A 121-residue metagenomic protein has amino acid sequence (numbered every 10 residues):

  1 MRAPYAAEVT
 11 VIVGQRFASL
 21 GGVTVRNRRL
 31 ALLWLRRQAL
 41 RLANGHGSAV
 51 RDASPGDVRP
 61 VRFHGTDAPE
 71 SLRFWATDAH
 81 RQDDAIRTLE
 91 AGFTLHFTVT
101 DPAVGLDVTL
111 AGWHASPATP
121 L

Functional and structural regions predicted by a protein language model:
M1-S19: Short aromatic-glycine-(Arg/Gly/Cys) micro-motifs in beta-strand/loop hairpins
Y5, V23, V108: A broad, low-specificity signal marking well-ordered, structured residues that form hydrophobic/aromatic
V9-V11, V25, D83: Residue-level detector of functional hotspots within protein domains
R16-L33: A short, exposed loop/beta-hairpin motif centered on an aromatic-Gly-Thr core
L35-Q38: Short, well-ordered alpha-helical segments
R41-L121: Short, mixed-charge low-complexity intrinsically disordered segments
